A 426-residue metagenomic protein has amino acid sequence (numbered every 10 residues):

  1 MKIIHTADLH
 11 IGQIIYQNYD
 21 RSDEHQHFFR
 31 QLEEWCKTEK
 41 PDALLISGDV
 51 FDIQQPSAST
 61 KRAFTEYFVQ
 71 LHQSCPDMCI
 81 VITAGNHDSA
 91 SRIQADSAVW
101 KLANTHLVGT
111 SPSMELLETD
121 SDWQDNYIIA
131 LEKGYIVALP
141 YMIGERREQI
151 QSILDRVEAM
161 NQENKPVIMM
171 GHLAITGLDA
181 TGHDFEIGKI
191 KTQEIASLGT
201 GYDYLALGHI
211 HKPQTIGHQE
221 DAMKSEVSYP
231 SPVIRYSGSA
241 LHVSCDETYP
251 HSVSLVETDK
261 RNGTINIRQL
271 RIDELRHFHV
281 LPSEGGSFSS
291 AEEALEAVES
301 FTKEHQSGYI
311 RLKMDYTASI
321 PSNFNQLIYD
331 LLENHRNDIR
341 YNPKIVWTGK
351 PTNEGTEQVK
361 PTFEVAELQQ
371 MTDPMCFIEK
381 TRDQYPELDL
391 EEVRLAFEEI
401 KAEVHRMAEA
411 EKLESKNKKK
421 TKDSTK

Functional and structural regions predicted by a protein language model:
M1-V69, P76-D77, M169: N-terminal active-site segment of His-dependent metallophosphoesterases
I4, Y135-V137, S254: Conserved beta-strand elements of the Class I
H5, I46, I82, A138 (+2 more regions): Structural beta-sheet core signal
Q17, P56, A63, V69 (+2 more regions): His/Asp/Glu-rich metal-coordinating catalytic cores of metallo-dependent phosphodiesterases/hydrolases acting on
F29-P41, D155, E292-S300: A short, well-ordered alpha-helical element
T38-K40, C75, M160-N164, K260 (+1 more regions): Glycine-rich phosphate-binding loop signature in dinucleotide/nucleotide-binding domains
Y204, G208-A222, E226-S283: A conserved active-site cap/scaffold subdomain adjacent to cofactor or substrate pockets
T258-K426: Accessory, non-catalytic peripheral segments of nucleic-acid enzymes
